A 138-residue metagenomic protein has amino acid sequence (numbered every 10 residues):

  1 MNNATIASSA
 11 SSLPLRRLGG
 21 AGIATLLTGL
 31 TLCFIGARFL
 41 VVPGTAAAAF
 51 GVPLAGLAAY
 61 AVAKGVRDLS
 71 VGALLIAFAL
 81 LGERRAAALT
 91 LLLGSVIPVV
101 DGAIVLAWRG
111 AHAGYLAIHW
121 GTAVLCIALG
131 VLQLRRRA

Functional and structural regions predicted by a protein language model:
M1-A138: Membrane-interface extramembranous regions
